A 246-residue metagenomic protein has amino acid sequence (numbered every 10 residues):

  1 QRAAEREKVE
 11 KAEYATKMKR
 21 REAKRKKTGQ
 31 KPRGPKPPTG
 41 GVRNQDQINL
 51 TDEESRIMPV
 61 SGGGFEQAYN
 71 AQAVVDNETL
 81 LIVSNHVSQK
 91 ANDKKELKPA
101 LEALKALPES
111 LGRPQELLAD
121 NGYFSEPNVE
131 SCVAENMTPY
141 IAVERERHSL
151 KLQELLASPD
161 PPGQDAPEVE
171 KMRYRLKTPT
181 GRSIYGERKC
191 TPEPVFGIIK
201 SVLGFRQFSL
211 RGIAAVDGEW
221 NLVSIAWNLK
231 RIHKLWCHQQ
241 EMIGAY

Functional and structural regions predicted by a protein language model:
Q1-Y246: Anion-binding and metal-coordination hotspots
